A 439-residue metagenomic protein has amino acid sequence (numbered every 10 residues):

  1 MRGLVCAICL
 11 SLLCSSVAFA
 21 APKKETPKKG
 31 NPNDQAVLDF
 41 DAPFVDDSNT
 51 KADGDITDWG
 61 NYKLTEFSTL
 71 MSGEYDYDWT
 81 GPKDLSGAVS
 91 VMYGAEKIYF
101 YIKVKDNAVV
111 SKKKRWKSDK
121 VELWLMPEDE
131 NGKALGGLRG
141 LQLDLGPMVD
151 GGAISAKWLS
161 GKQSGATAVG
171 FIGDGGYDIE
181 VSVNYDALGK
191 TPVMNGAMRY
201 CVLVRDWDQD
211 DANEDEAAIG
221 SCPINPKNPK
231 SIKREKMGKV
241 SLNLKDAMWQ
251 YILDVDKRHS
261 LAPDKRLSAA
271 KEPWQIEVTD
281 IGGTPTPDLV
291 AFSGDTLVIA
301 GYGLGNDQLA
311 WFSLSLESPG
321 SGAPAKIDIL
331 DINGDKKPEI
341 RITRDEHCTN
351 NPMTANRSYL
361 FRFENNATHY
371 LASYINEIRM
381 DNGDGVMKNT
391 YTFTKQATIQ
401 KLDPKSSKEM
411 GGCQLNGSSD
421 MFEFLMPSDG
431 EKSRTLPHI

Functional and structural regions predicted by a protein language model:
M1-V5: Positively charged n-region of N-terminal signal peptides that target proteins for export
A7-S15: Bacterial N-terminal signal peptides
A21-L261: Structural preference for beta-rich elements and adjacent junctions enriched in aromatics
P22-K29, L244-L267, C348-I439: Acidic, small-residue rich beta-repeat scaffolds with periodic aromatic anchors
I98, V121, G152-I154, G175-I179 (+4 more regions): Hydrophobic residues embedded in beta-strands of well-ordered beta-sheets
L244-P319, L425-I439: Terminal domain-start segments
P273-I276, S321-I329, M380-K388: Repeated scaffold domains used in trafficking and secretory/extracellular systems, primarily beta-propellers
D280-S293, I332-E346, T392-S406: Acidic/hydrophobic-patterned starts of short beta strands in beta-sheet-rich repeat architectures
